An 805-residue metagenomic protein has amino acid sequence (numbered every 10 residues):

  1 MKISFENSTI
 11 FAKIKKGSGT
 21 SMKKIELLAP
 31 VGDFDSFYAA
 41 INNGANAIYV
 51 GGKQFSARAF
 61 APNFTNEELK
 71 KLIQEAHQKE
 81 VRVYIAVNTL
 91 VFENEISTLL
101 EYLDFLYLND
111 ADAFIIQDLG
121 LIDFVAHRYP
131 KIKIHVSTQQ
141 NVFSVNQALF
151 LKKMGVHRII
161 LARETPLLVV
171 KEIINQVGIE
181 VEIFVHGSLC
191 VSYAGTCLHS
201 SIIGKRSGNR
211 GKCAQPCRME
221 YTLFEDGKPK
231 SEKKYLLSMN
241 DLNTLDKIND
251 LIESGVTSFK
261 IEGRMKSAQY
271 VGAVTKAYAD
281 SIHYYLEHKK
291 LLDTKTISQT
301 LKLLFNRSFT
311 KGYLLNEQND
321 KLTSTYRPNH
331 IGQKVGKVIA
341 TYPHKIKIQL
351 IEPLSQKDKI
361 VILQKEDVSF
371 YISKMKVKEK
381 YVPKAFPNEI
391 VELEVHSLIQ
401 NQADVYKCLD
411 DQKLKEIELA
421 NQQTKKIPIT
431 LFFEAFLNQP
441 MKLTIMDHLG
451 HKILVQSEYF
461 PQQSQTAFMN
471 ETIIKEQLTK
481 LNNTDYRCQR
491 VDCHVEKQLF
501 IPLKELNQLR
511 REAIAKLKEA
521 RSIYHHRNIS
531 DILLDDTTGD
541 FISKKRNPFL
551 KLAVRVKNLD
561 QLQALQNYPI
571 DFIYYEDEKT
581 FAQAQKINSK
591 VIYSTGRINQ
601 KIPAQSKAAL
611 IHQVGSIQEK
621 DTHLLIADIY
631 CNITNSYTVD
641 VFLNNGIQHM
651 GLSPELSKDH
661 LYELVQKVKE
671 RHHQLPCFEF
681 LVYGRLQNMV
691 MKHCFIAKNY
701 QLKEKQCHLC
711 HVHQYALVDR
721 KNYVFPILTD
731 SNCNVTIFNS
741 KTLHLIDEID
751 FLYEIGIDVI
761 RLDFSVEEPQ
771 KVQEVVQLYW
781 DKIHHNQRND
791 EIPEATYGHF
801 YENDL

Functional and structural regions predicted by a protein language model:
K2, E6-K13, S18: Short, positively charged and aromatic/hydrophobic N-terminal segments
G19-V142, I160-S258, M265-L805: Active-site pocket-lining/capping segments in soluble small-molecule metabolic enzymes
